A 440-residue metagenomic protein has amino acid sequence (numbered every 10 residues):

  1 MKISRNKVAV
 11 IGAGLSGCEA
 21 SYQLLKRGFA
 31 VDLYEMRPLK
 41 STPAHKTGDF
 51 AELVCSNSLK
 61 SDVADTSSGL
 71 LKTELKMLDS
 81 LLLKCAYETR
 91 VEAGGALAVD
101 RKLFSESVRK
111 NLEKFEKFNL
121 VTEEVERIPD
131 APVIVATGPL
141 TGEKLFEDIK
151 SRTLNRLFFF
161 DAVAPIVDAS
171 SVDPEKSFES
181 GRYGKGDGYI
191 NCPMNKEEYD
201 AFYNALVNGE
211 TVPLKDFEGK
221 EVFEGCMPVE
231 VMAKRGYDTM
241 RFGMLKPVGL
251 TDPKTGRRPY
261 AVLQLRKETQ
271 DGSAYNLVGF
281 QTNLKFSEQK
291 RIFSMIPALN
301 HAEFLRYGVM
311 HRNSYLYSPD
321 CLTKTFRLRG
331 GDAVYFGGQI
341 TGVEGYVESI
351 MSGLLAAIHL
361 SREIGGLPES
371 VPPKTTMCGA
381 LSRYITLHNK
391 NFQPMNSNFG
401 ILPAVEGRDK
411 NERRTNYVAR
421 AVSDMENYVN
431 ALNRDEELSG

Functional and structural regions predicted by a protein language model:
S4-S16: Beta1/beta-strand and adjacent pyrophosphate-binding region of the FAD-binding site in flavoprotein oxidoreductases
Y22-L83, K374-C378, S382: N-terminal FAD cofactor-binding segment of flavoenzymes
A64-S68, K72, S80-G95, T153-F160 (+1 more regions): A short alpha-helix-loop-beta-strand transition element characteristic of N-terminal alpha/beta dinucleotide-binding
E74-D148: Feature captures the FAD/FMN-dependent oxidoreductase FAD-binding
K114-F286, K290-R291: Predominantly flavin-linked oxidoreductase catalytic cores and closely associated redox partners
L277-V343, I350-S352, S370-L387, F392-N398 (+1 more regions): A glycine-rich dinucleotide-binding beta-alpha-beta segment and adjacent secondary-structure elements that constitute
I350-S370: Internal hydrophobic alpha-helix adjacent to the cofactor/substrate pocket in enzyme cavities
F392-G440: C-terminal auxiliary extensions adjacent to catalytic cores
